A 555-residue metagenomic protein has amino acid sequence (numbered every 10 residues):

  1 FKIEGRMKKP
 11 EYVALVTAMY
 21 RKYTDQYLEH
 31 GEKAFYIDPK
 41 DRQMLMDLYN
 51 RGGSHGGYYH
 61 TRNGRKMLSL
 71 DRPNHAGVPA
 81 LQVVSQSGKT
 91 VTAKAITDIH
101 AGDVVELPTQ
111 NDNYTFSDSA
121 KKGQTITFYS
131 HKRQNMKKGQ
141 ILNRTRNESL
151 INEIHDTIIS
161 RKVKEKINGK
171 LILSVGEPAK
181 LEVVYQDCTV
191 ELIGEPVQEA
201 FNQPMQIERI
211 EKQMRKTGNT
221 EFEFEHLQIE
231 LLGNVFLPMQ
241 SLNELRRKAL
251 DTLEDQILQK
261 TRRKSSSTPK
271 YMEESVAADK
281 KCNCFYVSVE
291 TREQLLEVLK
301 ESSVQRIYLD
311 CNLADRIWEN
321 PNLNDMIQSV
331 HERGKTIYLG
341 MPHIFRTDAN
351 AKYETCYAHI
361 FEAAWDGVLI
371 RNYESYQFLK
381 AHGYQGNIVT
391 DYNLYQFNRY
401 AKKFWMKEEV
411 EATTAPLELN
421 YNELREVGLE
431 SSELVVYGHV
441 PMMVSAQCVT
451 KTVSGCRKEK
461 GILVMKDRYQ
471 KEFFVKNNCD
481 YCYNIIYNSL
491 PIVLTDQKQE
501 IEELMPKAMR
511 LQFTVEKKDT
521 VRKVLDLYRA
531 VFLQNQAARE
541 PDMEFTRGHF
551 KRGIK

Functional and structural regions predicted by a protein language model:
F1, M7-F404, E408-K555: Active-site pocket-lining/capping segments in soluble small-molecule metabolic enzymes
